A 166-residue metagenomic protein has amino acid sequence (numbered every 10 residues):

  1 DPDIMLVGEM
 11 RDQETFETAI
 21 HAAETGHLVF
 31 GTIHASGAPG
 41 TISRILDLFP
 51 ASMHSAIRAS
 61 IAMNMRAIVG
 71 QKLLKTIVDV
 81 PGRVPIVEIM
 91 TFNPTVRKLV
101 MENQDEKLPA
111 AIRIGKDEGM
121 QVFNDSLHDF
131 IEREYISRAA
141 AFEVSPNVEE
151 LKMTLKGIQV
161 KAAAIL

Functional and structural regions predicted by a protein language model:
D1-L166: Short, flexible helix-loop junctions that flank or precede catalytic/ligand sites
